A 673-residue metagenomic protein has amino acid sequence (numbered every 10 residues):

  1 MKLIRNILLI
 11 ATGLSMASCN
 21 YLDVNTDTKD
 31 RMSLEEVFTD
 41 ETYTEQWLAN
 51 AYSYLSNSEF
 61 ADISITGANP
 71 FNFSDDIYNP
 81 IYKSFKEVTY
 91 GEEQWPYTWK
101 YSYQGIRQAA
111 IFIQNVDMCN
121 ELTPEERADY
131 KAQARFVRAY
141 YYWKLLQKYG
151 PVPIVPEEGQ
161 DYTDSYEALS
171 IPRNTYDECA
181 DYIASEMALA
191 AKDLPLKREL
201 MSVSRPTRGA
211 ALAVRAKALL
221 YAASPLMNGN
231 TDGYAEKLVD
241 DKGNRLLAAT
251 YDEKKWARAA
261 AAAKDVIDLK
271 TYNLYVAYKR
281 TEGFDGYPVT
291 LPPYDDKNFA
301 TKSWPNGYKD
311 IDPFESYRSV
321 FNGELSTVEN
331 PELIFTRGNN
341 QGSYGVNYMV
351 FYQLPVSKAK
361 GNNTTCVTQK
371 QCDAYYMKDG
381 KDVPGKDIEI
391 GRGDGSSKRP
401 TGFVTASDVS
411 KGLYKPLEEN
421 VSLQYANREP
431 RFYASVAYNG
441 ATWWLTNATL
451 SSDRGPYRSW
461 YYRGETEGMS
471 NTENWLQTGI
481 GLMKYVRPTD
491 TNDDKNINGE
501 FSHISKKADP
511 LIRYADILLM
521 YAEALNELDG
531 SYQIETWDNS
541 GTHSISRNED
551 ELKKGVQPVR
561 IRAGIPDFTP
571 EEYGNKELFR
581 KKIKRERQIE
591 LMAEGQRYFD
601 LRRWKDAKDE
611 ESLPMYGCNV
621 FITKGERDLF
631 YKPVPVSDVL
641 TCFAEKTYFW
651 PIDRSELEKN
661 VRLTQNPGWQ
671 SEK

Functional and structural regions predicted by a protein language model:
M1-D27: Bacterial Sec-dependent N-terminal signal peptides
S18-C19, S102, Y182-A184, A260 (+7 more regions): Long, intrinsically disordered, low-complexity segments
C19-S64, G412, L423-A426, E656-K673: Membrane-proximal, proline-rich intrinsically disordered regions
E36-S58, I77-Y149, S165-R208, V421 (+6 more regions): Conserved, well-structured interaction surfaces
L146-Q147, P153, Y221-N230, E527-S531: Short coil/turn linking the two alpha-helices of tandem helical-hairpin repeats
R337, S343-T442: Segments forming glycine/polar-rich beta-alpha architectures that bind adenosine-containing cofactors
P400-V559: C-terminal substrate/ligand-recognition segments
